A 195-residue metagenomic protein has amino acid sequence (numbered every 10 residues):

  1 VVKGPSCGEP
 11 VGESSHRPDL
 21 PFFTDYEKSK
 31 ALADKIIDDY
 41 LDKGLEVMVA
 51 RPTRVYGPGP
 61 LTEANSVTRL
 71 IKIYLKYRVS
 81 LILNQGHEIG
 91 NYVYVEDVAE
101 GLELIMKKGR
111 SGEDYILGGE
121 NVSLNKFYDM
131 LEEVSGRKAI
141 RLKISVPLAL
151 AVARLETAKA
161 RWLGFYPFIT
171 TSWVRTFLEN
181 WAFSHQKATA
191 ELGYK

Functional and structural regions predicted by a protein language model:
V1-Y26, M48: Conserved Rossmann-fold NAD(P)-dependent oxidoreductase catalytic core, especially the SDR/UDP-sugar
V2, V55-G57, V98, V122: Conserved sequence/active-site signature of Rossmann-fold short-chain dehydrogenase/reductase
R17-P21, L70-V93: A conserved pocket-lining segment of Rossmann-fold NAD(P)-dependent short-chain dehydrogenase/reductase
F23-T24, T53-A64, N84-E96: Glycine-rich "substrate-gating" loop/helix at the edge of Rossmann-like oxidoreductase active sites
S29: Active-site helix of classical SDR
K35-P58: Conserved beta-loop-beta element that borders a ligand/cofactor-binding pocket
G101-F168, H185: Mid/C-terminal beta-alpha module of Rossmann-like enzyme folds, strongest in SDR-family dehydrogenases/epimerases
